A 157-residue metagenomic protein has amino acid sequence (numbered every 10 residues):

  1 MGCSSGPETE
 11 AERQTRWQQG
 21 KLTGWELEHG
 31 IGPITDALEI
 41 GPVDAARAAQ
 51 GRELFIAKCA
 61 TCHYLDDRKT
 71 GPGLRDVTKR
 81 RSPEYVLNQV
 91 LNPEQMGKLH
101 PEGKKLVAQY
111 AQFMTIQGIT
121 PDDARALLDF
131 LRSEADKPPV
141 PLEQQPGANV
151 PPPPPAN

Functional and structural regions predicted by a protein language model:
M1-G2: C-terminal motif of bacterial Sec signal peptides marking the signal peptidase cleavage site
S5-P7: Signal peptide cleavage region of secreted peptide precursors
E10-L54, P146-N157: Electrostatic cytochrome c docking/interface patches
A45, A49, R80, G118-D122: Soluble non-cytosolic domains of exported or imported proteins
R47, F55-K58, D66, T70 (+2 more regions): Short pre-active-site segment immediately N-terminal to redox-active cysteine/selenocysteine motifs in thiol-based
A48, R52, Y64-Q95: Gly/Gly-Pro-rich "capping" loops immediately C-terminal to redox-active cysteine motifs in periplasmic/lumenal
R52, L87, R125-L128, R132: Non-transmembrane alpha-helical segments in soluble domains of secreted/periplasmic/extracellular proteins
T70-V77, E94-A124, E134, P139-Q144: Axial heme c-ligation environment in periplasmic c-type cytochrome domains
